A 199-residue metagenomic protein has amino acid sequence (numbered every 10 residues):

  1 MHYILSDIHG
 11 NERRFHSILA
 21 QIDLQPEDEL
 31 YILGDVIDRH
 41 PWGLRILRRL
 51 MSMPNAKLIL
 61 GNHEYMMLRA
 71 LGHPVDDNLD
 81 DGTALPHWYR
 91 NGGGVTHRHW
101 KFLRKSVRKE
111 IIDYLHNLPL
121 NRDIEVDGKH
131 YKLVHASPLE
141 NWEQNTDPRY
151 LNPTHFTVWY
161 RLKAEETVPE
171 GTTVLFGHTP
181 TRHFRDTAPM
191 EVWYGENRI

Functional and structural regions predicted by a protein language model:
M1, L5, E29, A56 (+3 more regions): Short, flexible coil/turn micro-motifs enriched in small/turn-prone residues
M1-R49: N-terminal active-site segment of His-dependent metallophosphoesterases
L5-S6, L30-G34, L58-N62, V134 (+2 more regions): Active-site neighborhood of phospho(di)ester-bond hydrolases with catalytic His/Asp-centered motifs
H9-R13, D38-P41, Y65-L68, E140-N141 (+1 more regions): Active-site environment of divalent metal-dependent phosphoester hydrolases
S17-Q21, R45-R48, G72-V75, D147-P148 (+1 more regions): Short, glycine/charged-enriched secondary-structure capping and boundary segments
Q25-E27, M53-N55, K129, E170-T172: A general structural motif
H40-L47, M51-D123: Active-site neighborhood of divalent metal-dependent phosphoester bond hydrolases
H87-I199: Acidic, His/Gly-enriched loop-helix segments that form or flank divalent-metal centers in metallo-dependent hydrolases
